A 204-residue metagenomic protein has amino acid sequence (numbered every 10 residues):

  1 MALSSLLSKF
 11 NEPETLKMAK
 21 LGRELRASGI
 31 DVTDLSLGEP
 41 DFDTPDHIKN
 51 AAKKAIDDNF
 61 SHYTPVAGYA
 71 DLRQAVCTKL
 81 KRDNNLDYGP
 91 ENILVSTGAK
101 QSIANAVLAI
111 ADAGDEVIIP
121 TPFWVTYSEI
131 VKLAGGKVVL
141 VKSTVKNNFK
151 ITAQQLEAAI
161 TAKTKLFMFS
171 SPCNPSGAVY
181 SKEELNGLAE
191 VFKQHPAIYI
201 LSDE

Functional and structural regions predicted by a protein language model:
L3-G98, N105: N-terminal small-domain helix-loop-helix segment of the aminotransferase-like
A27, D57, A111, I160-T161 (+1 more regions): Residue-level signal for alpha-helix termini/capping positions
G29, T33, L86, D115 (+2 more regions): The start of beta-strands in P-loop NTPase/AAA+ ATPase cores
Y88-I93, A113-E116, K163: Short acidic capping loops at alpha-helix termini that bridge into adjacent secondary structure
A109-V131: Conserved PLP-anchoring active-site segment centered on the Schiff-base-forming lysine
L133-V138: A short helix-loop-beta submotif of the ANL/AMP-binding
V139, V145-E204: Active-site phosphate-binding strand-loop segment of PLP-dependent enzymes
